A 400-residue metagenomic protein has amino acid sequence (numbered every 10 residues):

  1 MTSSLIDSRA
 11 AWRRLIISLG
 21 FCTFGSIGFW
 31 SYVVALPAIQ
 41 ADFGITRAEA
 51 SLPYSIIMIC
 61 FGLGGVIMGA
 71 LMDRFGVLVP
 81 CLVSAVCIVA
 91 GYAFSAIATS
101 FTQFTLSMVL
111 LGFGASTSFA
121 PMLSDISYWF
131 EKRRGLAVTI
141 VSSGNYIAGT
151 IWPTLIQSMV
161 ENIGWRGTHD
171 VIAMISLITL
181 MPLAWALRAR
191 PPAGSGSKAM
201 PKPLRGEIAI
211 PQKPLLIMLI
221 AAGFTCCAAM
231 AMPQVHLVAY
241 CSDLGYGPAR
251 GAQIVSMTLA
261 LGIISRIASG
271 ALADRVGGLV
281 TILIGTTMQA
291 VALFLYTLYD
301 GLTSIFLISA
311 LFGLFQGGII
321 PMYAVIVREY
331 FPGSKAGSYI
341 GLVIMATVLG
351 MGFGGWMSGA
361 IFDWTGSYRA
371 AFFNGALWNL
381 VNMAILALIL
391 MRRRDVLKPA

Functional and structural regions predicted by a protein language model:
R13-R47, M68, W152, M232-V238: Extracytoplasmic
Y32-I39, P214-A271: Extracytoplasmic gate region of multi-pass secondary transporters
G44, G76, I97-T102, E131 (+2 more regions): Helix-breaking motifs and short loop linkers at transmembrane-helix boundaries and internal kinks in secondary membrane
L63-F101, A273: Conserved MFS/SLC helix-loop-helix module at the cytosolic interface between two early adjacent transmembrane helices
V79-A93, V280-L295: Structural signature of the two symmetry-related core transmembrane helices
G91, T102-L110, A292, T303-L311: Paired small-residue
T117-F130, G318-F331: Intracellular juxtamembrane helix-capping segments at the cytosolic ends of symmetry-related transmembrane helices
I140-A189: Helix-loop-helix hairpin linking two adjacent transmembrane segments in secondary transporters
